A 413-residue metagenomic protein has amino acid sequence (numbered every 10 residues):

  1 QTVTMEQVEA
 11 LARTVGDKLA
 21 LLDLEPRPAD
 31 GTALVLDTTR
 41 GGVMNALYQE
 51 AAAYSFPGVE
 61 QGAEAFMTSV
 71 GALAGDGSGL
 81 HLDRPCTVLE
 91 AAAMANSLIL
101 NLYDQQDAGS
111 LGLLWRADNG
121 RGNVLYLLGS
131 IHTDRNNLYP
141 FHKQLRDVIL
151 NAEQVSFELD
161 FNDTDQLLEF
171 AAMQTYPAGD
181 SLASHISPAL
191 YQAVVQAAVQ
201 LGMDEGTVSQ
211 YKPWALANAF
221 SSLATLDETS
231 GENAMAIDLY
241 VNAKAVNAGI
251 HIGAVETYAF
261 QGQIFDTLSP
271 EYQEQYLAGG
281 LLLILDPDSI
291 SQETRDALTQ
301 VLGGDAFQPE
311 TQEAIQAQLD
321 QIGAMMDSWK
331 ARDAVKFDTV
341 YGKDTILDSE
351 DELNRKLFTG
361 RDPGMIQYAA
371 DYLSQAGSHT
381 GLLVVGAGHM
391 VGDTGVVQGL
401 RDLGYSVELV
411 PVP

Functional and structural regions predicted by a protein language model:
Q1-G109: N-terminal propeptides
T2-E6, L34-G41, G58, H81-L89 (+7 more regions): Soluble non-cytosolic domains of exported or imported proteins
T2-V3, T38, I252-A254, L403-P411: Short secondary-structure junctions
E6, A10, G41, N45 (+15 more regions): Solvent-exposed, polar/charged alpha-helical surfaces in well-ordered, non-transmembrane soluble domains, broadly
L21-L24, A72, Q154, M203 (+3 more regions): Short aromatic/hydrophobic-glycine micro-motifs
D104-G122: Short, low-structural-confidence N-terminal segments
R116-L353: Structured, acidic catalytic/metal-binding patches in enzyme active sites
I346-P413: A cross-kingdom marker for long, charged
